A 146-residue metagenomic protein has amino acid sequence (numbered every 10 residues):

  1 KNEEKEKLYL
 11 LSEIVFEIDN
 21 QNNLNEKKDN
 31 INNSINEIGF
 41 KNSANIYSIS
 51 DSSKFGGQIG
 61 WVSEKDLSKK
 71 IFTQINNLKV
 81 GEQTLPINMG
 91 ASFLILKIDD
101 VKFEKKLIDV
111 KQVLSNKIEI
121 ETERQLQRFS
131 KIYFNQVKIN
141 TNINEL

Functional and structural regions predicted by a protein language model:
K1-I35, I46-K69, I95-Q125: Well-structured core secondary-structure elements of compact alpha/beta domains
F40-N45: Short, well-structured alpha-helical segments that form the helix of a local strand-helix-strand
Q74-N76, G81-Q83: Glycine-centered loop/turn motifs
Q83-M89: Short acidic-hydrophobic surface loop/beta-edge motif
N135-E145: Short, low-complexity, Pro/Ser/Thr/Gly-rich segments in the mature regions of secreted, periplasmic
